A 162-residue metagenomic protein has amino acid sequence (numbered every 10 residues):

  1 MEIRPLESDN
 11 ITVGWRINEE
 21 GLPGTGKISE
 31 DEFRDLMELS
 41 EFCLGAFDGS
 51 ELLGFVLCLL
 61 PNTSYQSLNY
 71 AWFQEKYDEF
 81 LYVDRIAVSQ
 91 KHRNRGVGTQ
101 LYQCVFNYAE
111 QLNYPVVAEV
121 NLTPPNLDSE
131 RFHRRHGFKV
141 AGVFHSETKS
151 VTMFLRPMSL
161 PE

Functional and structural regions predicted by a protein language model:
M1-G14: A short beta-loop-alpha structural element at the N-terminal edge of CoA-dependent acyl/N-acetyltransferase catalytic
P23-G49: Active-site rim helix/loop that mediates acceptor-substrate recognition in acyltransferases
L57-R85: Conserved acyl-donor/pantetheine-binding loop and adjacent beta-alpha core of acyl/acetyltransferases and related
D84-R93, L122-T123: A short, internal acetyl-CoA/4′-phosphopantetheine-binding micro-motif in the GNAT/acyltransferase core
V88, N94-N107, R135: Conserved acetyl-CoA-binding loop-helix of GNAT-fold acetyltransferases
A109-L122: Conserved GNAT acetyl-CoA-binding A-motif
L122-G142: Conserved active-site alpha-helix within GNAT-family acetyltransferase domains
V143-E162: C-terminal "cap" of GNAT-fold acetyltransferases
